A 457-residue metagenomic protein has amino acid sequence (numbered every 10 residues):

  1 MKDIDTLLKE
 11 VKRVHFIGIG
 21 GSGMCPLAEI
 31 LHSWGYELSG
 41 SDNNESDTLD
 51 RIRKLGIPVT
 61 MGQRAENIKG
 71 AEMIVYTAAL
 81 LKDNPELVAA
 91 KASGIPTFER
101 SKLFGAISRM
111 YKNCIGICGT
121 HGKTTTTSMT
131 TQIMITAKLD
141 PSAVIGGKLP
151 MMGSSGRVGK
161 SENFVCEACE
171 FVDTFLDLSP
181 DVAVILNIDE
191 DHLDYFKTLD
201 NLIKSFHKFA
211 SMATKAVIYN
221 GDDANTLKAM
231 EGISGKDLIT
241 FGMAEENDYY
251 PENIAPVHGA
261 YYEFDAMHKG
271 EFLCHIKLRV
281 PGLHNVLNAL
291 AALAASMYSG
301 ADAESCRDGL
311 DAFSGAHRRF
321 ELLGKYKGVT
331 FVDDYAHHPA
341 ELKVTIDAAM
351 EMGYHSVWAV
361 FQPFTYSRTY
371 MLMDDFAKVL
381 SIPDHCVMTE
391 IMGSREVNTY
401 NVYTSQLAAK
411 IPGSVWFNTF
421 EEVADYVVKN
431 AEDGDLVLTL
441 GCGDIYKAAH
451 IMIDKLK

Functional and structural regions predicted by a protein language model:
M1-E99, L103, A224, Y250-A255 (+2 more regions): N-terminal leader/targeting and accessory segments in enzymes
K2-H15, G23, L27-W34, Y111 (+3 more regions): Nucleotide phosphate-binding/pyrophosphate-handling subdomain across enzymes that bind or process nucleotide phosphates
D5-L7, I30-S33, R53, N67 (+6 more regions): Phosphate-binding loop of NTP-binding sites
Y36-N43, A216-G221, W358-Q362, P383-G393: Short internal beta-strands
S41-D42, T60-Q63, F98-G105, V144-G147 (+4 more regions): Beta-strand->loop->alpha-helix junctions that form or flank phosphate-binding loops in nucleotide-handling enzymes
I68-M73, E162, D433-D435: Short acidic/histidine-rich motifs immediately flanking catalytic phosphotransfer sites in two-component signaling
F376-D433: C-terminal helical cap/extension that packs against the catalytic core of soluble nucleotide-cofactor enzymes
E422-K455: A glycine-rich beta-strand to alpha-helix segment that forms a phosphate/ribose-binding loop at ligand/cofactor sites
